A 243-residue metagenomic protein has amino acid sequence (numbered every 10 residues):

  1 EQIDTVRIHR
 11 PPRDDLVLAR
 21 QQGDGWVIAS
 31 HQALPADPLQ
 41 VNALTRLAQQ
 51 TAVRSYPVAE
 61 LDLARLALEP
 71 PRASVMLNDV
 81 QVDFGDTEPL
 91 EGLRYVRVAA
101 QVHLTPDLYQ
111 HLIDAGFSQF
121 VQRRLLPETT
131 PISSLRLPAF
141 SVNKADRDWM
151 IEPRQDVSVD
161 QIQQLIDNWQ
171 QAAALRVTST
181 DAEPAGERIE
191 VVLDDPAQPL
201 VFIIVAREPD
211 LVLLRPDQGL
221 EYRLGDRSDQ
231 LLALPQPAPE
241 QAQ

Functional and structural regions predicted by a protein language model:
E1-Q243: A short-motif feature that recognizes glycine-rich, charge-decorated loops that bind or process nucleotide phosphates
